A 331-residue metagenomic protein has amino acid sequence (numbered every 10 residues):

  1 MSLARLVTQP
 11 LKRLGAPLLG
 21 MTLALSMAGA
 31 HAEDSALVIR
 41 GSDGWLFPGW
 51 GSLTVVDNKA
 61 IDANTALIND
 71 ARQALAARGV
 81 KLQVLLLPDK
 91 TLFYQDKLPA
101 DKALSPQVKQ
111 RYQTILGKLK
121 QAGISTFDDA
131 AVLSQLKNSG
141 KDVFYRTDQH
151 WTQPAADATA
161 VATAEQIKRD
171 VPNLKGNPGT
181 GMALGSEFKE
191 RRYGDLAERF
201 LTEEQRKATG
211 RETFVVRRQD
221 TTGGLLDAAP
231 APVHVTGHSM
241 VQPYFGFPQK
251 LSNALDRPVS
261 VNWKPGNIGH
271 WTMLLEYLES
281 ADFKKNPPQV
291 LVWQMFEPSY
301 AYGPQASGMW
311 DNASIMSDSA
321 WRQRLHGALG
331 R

Functional and structural regions predicted by a protein language model:
S2-P10, G15, G29-R331: Extracellular glycan-modifying ectodomains
A16-S26: Bacterial N-terminal signal peptides
